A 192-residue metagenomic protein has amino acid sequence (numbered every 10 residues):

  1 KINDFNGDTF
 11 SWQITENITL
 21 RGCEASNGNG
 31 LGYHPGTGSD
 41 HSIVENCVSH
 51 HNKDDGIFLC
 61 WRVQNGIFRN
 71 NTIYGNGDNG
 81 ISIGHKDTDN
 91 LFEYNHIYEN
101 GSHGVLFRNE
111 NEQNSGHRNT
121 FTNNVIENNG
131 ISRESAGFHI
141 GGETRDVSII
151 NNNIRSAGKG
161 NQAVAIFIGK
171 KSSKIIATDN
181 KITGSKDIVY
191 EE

Functional and structural regions predicted by a protein language model:
K1-S148, A157-G160, A165-I176, Y190-E192: Right-handed parallel beta-helix/beta-solenoid
K186-D187: Short, charged low-complexity linker/loop segments at the C-terminal edge of domains
